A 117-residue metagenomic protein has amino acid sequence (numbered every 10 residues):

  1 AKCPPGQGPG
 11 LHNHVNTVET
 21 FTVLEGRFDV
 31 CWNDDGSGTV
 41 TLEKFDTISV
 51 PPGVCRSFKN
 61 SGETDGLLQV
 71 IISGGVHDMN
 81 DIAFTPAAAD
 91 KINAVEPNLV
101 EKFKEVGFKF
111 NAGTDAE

Functional and structural regions predicted by a protein language model:
A1, F21, I48: Conserved GNAT-family N-acetyltransferase fold
A1-H14: Conserved short histidine dyad/triad with adjacent acidic residue
K2, R27-D29, I71: Residue-level recognition of well-ordered beta-strand positions that form the cores of beta-sheet-rich folds across
P4-G6, L42-E63, I72-S73: Conserved metal-binding segment of the jelly-roll/cupin
L11, T17-K44, V54: A short beta-strand-loop-beta hairpin characteristic of the jelly-roll/cupin
S57-E117: Double-stranded beta-helix
